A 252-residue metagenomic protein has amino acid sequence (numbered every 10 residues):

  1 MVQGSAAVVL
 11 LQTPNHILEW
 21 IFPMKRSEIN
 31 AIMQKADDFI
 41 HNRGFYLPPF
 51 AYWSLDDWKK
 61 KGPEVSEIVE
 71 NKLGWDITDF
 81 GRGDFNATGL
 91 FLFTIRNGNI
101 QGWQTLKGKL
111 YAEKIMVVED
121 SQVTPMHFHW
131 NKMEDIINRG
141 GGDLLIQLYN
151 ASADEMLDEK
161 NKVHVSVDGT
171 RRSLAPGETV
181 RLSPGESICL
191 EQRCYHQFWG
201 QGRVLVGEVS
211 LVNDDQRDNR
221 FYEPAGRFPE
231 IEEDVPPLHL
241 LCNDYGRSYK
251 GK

Functional and structural regions predicted by a protein language model:
M1-P23: N-terminal amphipathic/basic-hydrophobic helices that include classical n-h-c signal peptides and signal-anchor
L18-Y111, P237-D244: A short, N-terminal "cap"/entry segment at the start of jelly-roll beta-barrel domains of the cupin/DSBH fold
N97-N99, G108-H129, M133: Conserved double-stranded beta-helix
P125-H127, I136, I146-Q147, I188-L190 (+2 more regions): Short beta-strand His + acidic residue motifs that chelate non-heme Fe in jelly-roll/DSBH and cupin folds
K132-E134, N138-D154: Glycine- and acidic-residue-biased ligand/ion/polar-headgroup-sensing regions
A153-S173, Y195, W199-G251: Double-stranded beta-helix
